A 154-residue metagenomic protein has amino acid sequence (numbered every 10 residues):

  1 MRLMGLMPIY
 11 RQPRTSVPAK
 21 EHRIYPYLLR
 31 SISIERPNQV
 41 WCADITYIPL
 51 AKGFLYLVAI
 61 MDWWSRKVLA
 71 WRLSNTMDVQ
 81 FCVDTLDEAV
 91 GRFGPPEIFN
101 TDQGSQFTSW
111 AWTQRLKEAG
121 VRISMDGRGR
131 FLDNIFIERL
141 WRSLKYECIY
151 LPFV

Functional and structural regions predicted by a protein language model:
M1-V154: Charged DNA-binding/catalytic regions of mobile-element recombinases
